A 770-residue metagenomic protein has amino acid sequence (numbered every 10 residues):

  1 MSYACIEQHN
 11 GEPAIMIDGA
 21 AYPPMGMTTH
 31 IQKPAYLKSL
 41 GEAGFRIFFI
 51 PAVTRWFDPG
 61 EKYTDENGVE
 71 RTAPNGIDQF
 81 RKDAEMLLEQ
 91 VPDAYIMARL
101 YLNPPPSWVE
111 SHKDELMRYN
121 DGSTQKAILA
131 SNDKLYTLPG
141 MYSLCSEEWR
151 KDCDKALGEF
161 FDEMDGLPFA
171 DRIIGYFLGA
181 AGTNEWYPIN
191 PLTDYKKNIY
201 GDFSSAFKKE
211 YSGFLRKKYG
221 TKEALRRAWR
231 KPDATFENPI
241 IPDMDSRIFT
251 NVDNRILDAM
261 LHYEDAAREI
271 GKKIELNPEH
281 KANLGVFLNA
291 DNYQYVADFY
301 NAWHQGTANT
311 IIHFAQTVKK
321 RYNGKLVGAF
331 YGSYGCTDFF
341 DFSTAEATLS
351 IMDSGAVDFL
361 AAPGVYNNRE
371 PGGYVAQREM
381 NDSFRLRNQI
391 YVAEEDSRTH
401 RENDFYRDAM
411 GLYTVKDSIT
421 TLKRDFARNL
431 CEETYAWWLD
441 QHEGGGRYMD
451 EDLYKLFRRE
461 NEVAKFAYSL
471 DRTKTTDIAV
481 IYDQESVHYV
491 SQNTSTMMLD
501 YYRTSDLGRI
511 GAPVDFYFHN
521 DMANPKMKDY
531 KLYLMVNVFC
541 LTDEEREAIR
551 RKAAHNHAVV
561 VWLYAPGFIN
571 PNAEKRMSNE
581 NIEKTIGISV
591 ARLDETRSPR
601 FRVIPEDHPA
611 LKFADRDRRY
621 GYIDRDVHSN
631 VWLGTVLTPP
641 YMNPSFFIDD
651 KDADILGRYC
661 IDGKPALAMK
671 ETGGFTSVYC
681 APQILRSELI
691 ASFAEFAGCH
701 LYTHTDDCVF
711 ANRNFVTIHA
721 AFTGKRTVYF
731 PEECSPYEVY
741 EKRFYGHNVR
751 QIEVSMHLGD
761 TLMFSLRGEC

Functional and structural regions predicted by a protein language model:
M1-A14, E210-G213, A653-A666: Short acidic, Pro/Gly- and aromatic-enriched capping/linker segments at domain boundaries
M1-G41, S469: N-terminal carbohydrate-binding accessory modules
A21-H30, P51-D78, L135-K155, L215 (+8 more regions): The substrate-binding groove and active-site-proximal loops of carbohydrate-active enzymes, especially glycoside
T29-P34, T348-L349, L507-K526: A short, well-structured beta->alpha microelement
P34-L129, E163-D165, F314-R321, C540: Aromatic-lined substrate-binding rim segments of carbohydrate-active enzymes
E110-I351, V357, Y374: Polysaccharide-binding and catalytic clefts of secreted carbohydrate-active enzymes
N301, R321-G324, G328-R503, R592-P644 (+3 more regions): Hydrophobic targeting/anchoring helices
S418-I419, V536-C770: A conserved amphipathic helix/loop scaffold that creates a polar/acidic microenvironment used either to coordinate
